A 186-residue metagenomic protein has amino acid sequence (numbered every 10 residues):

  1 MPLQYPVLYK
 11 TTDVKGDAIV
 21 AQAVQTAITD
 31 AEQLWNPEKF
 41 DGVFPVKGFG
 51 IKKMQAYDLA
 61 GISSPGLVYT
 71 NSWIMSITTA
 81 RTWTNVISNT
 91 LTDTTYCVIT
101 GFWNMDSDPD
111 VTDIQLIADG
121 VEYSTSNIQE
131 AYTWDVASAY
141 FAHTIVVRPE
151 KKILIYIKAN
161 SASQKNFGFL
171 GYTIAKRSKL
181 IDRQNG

Functional and structural regions predicted by a protein language model:
M1-G186: Beta-strand-centric surfaces of beta-sandwich/beta-rich domains
